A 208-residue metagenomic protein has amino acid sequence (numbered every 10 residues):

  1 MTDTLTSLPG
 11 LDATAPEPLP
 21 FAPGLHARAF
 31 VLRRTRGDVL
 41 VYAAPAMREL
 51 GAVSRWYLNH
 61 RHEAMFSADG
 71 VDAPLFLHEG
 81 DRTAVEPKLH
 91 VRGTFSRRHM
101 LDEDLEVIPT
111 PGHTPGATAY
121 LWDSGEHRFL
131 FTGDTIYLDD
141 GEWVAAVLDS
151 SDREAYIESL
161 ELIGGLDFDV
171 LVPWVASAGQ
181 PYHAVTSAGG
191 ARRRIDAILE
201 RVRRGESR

Functional and structural regions predicted by a protein language model:
T2-S7, A13-P16, F21, G37-L40 (+2 more regions): Metallo-beta-lactamase
D3-P16, P20-R28, L32-R34, D38-A52 (+3 more regions): N-terminal cap/leader regions of alpha/beta-hydrolase-fold enzymes, predominantly small-molecule hydrolases
L8, R28, E86, H90 (+4 more regions): Alpha-helical context
P20, A44-D104, G190-R201: Active-site HxH/HxHxD metal-binding segment of metal-dependent hydrolases
G24-H26, F95, T114: Residues that act as N-cap/strand-start positions at coil-to-secondary-structure junctions
R33, H99-L101, D123: Short, flexible hinge/linker loops that cap or flank conserved catalytic cores
N59, F76-G80, T110, T132 (+1 more regions): Generic beta-sheet signal
